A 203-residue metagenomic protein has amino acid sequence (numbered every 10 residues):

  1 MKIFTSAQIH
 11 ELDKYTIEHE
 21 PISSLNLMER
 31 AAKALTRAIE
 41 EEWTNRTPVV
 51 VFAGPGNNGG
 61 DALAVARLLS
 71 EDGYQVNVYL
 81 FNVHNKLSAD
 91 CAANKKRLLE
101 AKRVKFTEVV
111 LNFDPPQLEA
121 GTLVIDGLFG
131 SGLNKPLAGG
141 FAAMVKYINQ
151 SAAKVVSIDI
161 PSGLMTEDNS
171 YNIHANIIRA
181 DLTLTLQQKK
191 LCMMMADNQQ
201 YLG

Functional and structural regions predicted by a protein language model:
M1-F4, E20-S23, L27, A31 (+4 more regions): Catalytic cores of large soluble enzymes that bind and process phosphate-bearing ligands
M1-F4, G121-G203: YjeF_N-associated NAD(P)HX repair module
M1-N45: Positively charged, low-complexity intrinsically disordered leader regions
T16, N85, F113, S162 (+1 more regions): Residue-level detector of flexible, active-site-proximal loop/helix-junction positions within diverse enzyme catalytic
S23, L111-N112, M165: Short, solvent-exposed coil/turn linker segments
M28, N58, D197: Short glycine/threonine-rich catalytic loop with a Thr-x-Gly-x-Asp
T36-L128, P136-I158: Nucleotide and nucleotide-moiety/phosphate-recognizing core
